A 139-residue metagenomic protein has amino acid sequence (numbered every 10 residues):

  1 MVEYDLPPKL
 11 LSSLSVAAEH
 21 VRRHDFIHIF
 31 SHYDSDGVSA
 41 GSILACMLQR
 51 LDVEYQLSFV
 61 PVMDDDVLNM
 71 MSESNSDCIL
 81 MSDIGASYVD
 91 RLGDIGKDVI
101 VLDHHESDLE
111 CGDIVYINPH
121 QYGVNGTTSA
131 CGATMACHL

Functional and structural regions predicted by a protein language model:
M1-L139: Replace "Mg2+/Mn2+-dependent" with "divalent metal-dependent
